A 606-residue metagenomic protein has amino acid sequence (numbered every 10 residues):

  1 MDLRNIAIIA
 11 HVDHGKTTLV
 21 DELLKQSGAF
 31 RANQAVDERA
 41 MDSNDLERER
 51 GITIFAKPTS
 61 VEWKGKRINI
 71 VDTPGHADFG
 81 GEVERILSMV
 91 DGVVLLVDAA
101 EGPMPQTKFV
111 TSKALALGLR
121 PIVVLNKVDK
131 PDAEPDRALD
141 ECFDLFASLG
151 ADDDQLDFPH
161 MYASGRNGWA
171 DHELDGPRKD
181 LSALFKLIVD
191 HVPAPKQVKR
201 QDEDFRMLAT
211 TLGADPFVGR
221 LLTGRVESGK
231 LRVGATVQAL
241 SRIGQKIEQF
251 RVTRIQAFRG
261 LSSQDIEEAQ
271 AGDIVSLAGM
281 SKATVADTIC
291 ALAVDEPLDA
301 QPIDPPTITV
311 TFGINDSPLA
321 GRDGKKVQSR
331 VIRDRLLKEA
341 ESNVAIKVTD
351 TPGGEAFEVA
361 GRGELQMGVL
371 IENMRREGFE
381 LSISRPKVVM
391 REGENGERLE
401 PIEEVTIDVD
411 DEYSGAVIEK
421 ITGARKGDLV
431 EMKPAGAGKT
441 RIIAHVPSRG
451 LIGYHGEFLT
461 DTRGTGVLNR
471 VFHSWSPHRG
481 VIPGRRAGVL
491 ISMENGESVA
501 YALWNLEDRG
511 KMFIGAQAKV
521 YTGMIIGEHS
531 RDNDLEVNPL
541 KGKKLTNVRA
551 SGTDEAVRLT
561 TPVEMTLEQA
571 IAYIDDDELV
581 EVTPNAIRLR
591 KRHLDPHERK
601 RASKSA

Functional and structural regions predicted by a protein language model:
M1-V97, E141, L212-D215: P-loop NTPase switch module centered on the Walker A-proximal segment
E22-L23, S60, E82-R85, M89 (+5 more regions): Alpha-helical scaffold elements adjacent to nucleotide-binding pockets in ATP/GTP-utilizing enzyme cores
R67-I68, T73-F79, L87-T111, L115-R137: Conserved Switch II/interswitch segment of TRAFAC-class P-loop GTPases
R120, K130-H191: Canonical P-loop GTPase G-domain recognition
N126, S164, G363: Active-site glycine-centered loops adjacent to acidic/histidine catalytic or metal-binding residues that shape
D157-P159, K179, A183-H191, P195 (+1 more regions): Accessory interaction regions appended to the cores of large information-processing enzymes
A194, L208-P216: Short boundary/loop segments of OB/S1/cold-shock single-stranded nucleic-acid-binding domains
